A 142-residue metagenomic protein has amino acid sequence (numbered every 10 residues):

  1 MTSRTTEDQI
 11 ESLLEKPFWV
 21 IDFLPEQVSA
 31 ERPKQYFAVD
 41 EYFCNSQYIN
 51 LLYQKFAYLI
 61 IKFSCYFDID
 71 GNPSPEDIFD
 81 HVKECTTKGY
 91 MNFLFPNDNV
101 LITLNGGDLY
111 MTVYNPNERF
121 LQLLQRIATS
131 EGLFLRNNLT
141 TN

Functional and structural regions predicted by a protein language model:
M1-Y110, N115-N142: Structured alpha/beta or helical-core interaction and ligand-binding surfaces enriched in interleaved
